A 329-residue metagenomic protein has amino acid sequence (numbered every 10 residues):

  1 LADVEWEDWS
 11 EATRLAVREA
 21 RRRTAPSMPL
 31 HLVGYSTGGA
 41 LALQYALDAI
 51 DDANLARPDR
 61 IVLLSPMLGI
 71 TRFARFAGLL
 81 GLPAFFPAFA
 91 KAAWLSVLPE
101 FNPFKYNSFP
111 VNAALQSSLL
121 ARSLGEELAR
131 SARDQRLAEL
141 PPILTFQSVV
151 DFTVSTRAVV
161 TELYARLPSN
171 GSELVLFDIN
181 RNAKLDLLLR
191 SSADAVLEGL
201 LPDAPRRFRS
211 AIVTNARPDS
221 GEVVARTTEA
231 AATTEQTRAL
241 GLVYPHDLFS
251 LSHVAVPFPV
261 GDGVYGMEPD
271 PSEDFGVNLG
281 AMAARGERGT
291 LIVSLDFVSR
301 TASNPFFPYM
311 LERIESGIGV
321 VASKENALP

Functional and structural regions predicted by a protein language model:
L1-P29: Catalytic nucleophile-loop/oxyanion-hole region of alpha/beta-hydrolase and closely related hydrolase-like folds
A2-E7, E100-N107, R300-T301: Second-shell loop/turn segments in exported
L32-A42: Gly/Ala-rich beta-loop-alpha elbow adjacent to hydrolase catalytic centers
L32-G34, L64, F146: Short beta-strand immediately N-terminal to the catalytic nucleophile in serine-hydrolase-like folds
A40, Q44-R60, G69: Conserved hydrolase catalytic core segment
I61-R75, I179: Active-site nucleophile loop of the alpha/beta-hydrolase fold
T71-F101: Short, flexible helix-coil linker/hinge segments at the edges of structured domains or between repeats
K105-R288, N304-E312, G317-A322: Serine-hydrolase catalytic core
